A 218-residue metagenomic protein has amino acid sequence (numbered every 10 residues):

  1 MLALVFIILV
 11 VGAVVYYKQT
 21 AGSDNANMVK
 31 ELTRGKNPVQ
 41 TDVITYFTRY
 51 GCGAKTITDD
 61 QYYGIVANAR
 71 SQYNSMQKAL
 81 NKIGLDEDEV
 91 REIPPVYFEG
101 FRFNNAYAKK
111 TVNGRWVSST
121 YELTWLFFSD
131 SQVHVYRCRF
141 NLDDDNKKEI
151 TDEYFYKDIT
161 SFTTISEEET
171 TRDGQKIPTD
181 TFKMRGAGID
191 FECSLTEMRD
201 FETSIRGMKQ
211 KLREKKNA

Functional and structural regions predicted by a protein language model:
M1-A21: Alpha-helical transmembrane anchor segments and their immediate juxtamembrane flanks, especially terminal single-pass
V14-N113: N-terminal topogenic membrane-targeting module
A69-G84, T163-S166, M208-L212, K216: Hydrophobic, Leu/Ile/Phe/Ala-enriched alpha-helical segments that form helix-helix packing faces
F98, Y154, I159-S161, M184 (+1 more regions): Generic structural hydrophobic/aromatic packing signal, biased to beta-strands
W116-G174: Phosphoinositide-binding peripheral membrane targeting modules
T164-E214, A218: Canonical pleckstrin homology
